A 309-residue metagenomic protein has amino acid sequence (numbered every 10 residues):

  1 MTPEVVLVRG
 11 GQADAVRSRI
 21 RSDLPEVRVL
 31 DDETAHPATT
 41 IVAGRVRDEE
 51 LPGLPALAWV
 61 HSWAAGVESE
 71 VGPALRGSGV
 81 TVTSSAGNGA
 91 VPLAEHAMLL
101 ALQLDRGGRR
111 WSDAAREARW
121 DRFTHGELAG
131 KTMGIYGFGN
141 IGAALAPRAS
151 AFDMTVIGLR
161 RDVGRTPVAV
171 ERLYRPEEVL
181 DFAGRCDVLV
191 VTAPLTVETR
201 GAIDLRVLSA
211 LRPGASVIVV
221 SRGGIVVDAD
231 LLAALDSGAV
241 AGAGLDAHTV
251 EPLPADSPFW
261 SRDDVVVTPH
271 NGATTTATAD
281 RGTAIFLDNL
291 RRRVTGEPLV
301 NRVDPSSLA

Functional and structural regions predicted by a protein language model:
M1-I41: N-terminal glycine-/charge-rich "phosphate-binding" loop or analogous flexible N-terminal tail
S18-S22, T34-T39, E49-P55, E70-G77 (+2 more regions): Short loop/helix-cap segments at secondary-structure boundaries that form the rim of catalytic
T39-S112, G126: Phosphate/diphosphate ligand-binding glycine-rich loop within oxidoreductases
A94-R110, A151-M154, A284-E297: Oxidoreductase and adenylate-handling cofactor-binding alpha/beta cores
R110-A144, E171-R172: Glycine-rich NAD(P)-binding loop of Rossmann-like domains
A151-A169: NAD(P)-binding Rossmann-fold cofactor-contacting core
V163-P258: Rossmann-like adenosine-cofactor binding region
G214, V220-A309: Rossmann-like dinucleotide-binding domain for NAD(H)/NADP(H)
